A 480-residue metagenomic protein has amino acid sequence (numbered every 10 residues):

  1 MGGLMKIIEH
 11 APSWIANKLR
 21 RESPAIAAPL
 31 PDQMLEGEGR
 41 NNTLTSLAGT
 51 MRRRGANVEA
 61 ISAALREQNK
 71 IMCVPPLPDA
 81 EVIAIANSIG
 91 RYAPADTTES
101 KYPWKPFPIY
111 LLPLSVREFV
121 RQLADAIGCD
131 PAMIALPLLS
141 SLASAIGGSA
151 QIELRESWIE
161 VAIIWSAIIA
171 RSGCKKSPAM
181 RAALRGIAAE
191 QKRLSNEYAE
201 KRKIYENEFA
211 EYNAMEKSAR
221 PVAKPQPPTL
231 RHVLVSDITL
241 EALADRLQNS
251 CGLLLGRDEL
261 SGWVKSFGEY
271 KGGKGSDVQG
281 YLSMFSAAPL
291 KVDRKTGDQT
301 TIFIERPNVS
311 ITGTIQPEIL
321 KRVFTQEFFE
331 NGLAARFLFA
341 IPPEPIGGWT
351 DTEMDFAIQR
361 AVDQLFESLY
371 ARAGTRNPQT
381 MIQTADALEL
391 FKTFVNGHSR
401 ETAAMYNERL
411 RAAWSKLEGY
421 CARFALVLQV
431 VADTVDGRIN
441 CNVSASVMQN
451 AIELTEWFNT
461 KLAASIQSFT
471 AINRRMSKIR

Functional and structural regions predicted by a protein language model:
M1-D96, A422, L426, V430 (+2 more regions): Modules that initiate DNA replication and primer synthesis
P94-R480: Phosphate-handling catalytic cores of nucleic-acid transaction enzymes
